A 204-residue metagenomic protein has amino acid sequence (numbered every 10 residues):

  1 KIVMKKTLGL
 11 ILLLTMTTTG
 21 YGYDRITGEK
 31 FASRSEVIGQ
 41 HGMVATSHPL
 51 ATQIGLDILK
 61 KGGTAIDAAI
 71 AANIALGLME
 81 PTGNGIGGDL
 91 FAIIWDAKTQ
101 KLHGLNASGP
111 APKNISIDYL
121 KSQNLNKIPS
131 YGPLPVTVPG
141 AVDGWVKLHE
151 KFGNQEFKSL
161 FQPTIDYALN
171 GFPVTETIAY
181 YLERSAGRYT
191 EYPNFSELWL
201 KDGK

Functional and structural regions predicted by a protein language model:
K1-T7: Positively charged n-region of N-terminal signal peptides that target proteins for export
T7-M16: Sec-dependent N-terminal signal peptides
T15-R25: Bacterial Sec-dependent signal peptides at the C-terminal "C-region" and cleavage site
Y23-Q53, A65-I66, I70-K204: Noncatalytic scaffold domains of N-terminal-nucleophile
L56-D57: Surface-exposed charged/polar residues within alpha-helices that form helix-capping/stabilizing sites and interaction
